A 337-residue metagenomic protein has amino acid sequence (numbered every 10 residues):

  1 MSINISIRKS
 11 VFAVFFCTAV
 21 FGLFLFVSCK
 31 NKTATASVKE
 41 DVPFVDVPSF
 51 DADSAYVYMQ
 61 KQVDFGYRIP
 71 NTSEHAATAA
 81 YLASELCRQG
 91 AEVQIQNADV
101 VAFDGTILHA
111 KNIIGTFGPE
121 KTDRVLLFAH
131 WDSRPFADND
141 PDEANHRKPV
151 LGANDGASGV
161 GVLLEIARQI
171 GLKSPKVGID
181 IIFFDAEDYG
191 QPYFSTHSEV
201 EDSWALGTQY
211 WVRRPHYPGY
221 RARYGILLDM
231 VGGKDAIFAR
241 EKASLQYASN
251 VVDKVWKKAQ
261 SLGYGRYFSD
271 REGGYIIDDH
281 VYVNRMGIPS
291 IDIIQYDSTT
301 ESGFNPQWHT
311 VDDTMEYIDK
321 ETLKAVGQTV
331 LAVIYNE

Functional and structural regions predicted by a protein language model:
M1-K9: N-terminal secretory signal peptides that target proteins for export/translocation
L25-S28: C-terminal motif of bacterial Sec signal peptides marking the signal peptidase cleavage site
N31-A79, Q89, S302-Y317: N-terminal capping segment at the start of a domain
D41-S49, D64-S73, V101-F103, N145-G156 (+5 more regions): Second-shell loop/turn segments in exported
Y67-E120: A non-catalytic alpha/beta surface segment that caps or lines the substrate-entry region of metallo-dependent hydrolase
I69-P70, D99-A102, E120-K121, W131-P135 (+5 more regions): Solvent-exposed loop/turn segments at secondary-structure junctions within structured extracellular/periplasmic domains
I107, Y224, V231-E337: Active-site-adjacent substrate-binding region of metalloamidase/peptidase-like peptide-processing proteins
R147-N250, Y275: Acidic/histidine-rich catalytic neighborhood of metal-dependent amide-processing enzymes
